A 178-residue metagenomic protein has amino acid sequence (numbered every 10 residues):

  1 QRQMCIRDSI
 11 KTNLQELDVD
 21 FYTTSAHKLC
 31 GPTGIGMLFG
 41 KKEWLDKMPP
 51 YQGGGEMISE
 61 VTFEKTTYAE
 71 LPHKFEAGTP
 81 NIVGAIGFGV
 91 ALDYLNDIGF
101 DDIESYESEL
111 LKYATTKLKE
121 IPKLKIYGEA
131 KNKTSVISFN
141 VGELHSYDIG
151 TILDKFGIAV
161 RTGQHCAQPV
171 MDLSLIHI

Functional and structural regions predicted by a protein language model:
Q1-I6: Short, small-residue-biased leader/transition segments that mark boundaries at the very start of proteins
R7-I176: Pyridoxal 5′-phosphate
